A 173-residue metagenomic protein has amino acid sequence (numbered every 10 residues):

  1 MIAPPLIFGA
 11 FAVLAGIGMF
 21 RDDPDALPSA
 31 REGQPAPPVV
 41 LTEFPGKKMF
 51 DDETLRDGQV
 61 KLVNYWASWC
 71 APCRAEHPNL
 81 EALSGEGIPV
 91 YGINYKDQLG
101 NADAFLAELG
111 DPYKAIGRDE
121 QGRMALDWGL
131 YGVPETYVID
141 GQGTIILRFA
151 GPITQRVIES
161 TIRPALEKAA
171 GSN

Functional and structural regions predicted by a protein language model:
M1-T42, N173: N-terminal targeting signals for export/organelle localization
R21-D23, T42-M49, I116-D119: Short gly/ser/thr-rich secondary-structure transition/capping motifs
V39-L62: A short beta-strand-turn-helix
Q59-K61, W66-W69, G132: Short pre-active-site segment immediately N-terminal to redox-active cysteine/selenocysteine motifs in thiol-based
L62-N64, G92, V138: Hydrophobic beta-strand core positions in alpha/beta domains
S68-A75, E135: C-type cytochrome heme c attachment motif
R74-G110, D119-L126: Structural microenvironment flanking redox-active thiols in thiol-disulfide oxidoreductases
A107-P112, D119-A170: Thiol/disulfide oxidoreductase modules built on the thioredoxin-like
